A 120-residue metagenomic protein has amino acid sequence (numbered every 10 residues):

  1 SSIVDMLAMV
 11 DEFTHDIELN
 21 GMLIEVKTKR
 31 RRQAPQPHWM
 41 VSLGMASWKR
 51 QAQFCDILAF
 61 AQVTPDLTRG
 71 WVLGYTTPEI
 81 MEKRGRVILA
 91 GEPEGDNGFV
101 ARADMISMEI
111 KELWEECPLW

Functional and structural regions predicted by a protein language model:
S1-M22, K27-W120: Nucleic-acid endonuclease domains
